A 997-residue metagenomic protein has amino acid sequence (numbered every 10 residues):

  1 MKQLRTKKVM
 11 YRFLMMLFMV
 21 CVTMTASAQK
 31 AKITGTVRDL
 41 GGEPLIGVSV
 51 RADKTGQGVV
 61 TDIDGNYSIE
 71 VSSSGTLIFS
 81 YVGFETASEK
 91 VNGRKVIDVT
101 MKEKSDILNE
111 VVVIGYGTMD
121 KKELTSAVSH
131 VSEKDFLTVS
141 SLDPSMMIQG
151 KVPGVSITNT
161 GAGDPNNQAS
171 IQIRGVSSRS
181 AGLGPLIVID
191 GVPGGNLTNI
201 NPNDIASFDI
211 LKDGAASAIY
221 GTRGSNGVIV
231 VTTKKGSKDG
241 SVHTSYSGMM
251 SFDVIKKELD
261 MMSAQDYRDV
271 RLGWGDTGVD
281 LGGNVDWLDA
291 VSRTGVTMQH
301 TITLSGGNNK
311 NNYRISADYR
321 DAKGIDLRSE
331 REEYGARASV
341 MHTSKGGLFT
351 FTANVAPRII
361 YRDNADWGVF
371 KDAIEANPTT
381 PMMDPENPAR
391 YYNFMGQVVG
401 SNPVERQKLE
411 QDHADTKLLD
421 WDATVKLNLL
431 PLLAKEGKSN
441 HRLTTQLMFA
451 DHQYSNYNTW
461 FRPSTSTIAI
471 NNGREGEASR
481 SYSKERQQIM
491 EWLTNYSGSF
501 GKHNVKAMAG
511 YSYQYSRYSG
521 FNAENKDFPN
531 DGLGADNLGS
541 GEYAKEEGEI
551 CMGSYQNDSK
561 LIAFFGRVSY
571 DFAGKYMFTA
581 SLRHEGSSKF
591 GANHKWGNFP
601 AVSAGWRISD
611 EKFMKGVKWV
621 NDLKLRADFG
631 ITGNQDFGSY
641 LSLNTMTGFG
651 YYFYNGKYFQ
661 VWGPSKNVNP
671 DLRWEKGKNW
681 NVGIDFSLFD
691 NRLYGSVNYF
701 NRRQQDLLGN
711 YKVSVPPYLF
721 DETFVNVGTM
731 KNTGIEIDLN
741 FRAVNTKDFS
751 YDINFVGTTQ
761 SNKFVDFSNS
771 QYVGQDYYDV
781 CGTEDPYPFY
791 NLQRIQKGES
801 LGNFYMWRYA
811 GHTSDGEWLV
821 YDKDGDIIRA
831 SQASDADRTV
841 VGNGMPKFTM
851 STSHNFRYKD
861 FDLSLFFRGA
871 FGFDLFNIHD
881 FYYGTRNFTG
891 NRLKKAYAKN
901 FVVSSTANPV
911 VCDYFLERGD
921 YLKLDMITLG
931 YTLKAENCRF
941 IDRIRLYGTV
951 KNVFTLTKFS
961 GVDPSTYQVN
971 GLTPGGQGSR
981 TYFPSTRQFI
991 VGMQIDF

Functional and structural regions predicted by a protein language model:
M1-R358, Y392-F394, V404, D420-W421 (+6 more regions): Short, small/polar-rich motifs associated with maturation and membrane association, primarily at protein termini
V50, F79, I187, G498 (+3 more regions): Short aromatic-centered micro-motifs
F136, G184, D269, G275-G278 (+8 more regions): Extracellular/periplasmic, surface-exposed regions of secreted and cell-surface proteins
S145-K151, F724-K731, V773-F804, V840-S853 (+2 more regions): C-terminal extracellular loops and terminal segments of Gram-negative outer membrane beta-barrel proteins
K257-D289, P378-Q407, L533-S559, G650-S665 (+2 more regions): Flexible glycine-rich, low-complexity coil/linker segments exposed to the extracellular/periplasmic environment
G510, R567-S569, V756, N803-K823 (+4 more regions): Exposed, low-structure sequence patches enriched in small/polar residues
N843-L875: Glycine-rich, aromatic-lined ligand/substrate-binding cores of catalytic and carbohydrate-binding domains
L863-L924: C-terminal beta-barrel architecture of Gram-negative outer-membrane proteins
